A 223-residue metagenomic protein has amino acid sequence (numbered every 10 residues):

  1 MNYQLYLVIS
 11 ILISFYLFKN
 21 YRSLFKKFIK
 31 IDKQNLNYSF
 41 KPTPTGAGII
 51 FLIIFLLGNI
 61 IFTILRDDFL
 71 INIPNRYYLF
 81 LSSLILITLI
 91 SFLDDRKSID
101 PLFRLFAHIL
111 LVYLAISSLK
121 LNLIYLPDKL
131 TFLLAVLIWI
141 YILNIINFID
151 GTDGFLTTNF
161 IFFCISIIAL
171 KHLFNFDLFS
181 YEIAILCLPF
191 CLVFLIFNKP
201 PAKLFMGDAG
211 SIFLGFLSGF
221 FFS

Functional and structural regions predicted by a protein language model:
M1-S223: "…together with the soluble PPM/PP2C metallo-phosphatase catalytic core" -> "…together with the soluble PPM/PP2C
